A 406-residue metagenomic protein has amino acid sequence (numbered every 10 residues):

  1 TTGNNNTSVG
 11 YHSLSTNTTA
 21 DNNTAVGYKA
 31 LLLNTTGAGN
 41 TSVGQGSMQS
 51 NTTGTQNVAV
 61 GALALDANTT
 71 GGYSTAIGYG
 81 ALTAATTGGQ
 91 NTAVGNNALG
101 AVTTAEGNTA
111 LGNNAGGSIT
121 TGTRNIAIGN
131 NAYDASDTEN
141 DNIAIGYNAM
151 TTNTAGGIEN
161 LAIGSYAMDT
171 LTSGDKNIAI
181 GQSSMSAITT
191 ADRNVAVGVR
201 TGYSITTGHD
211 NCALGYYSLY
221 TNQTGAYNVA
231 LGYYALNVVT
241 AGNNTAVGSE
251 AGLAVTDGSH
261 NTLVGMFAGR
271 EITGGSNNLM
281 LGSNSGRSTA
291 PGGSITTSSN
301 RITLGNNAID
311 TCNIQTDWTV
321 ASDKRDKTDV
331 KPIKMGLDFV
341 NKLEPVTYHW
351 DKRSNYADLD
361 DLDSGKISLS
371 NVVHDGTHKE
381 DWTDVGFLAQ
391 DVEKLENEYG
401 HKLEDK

Functional and structural regions predicted by a protein language model:
T1-D323: Glycine- and small/polar-enriched repetitive beta-structure motifs of secreted/surface proteins
S322-K406: Intramolecular chaperone/auto-protease modules of tailspike-like proteins
